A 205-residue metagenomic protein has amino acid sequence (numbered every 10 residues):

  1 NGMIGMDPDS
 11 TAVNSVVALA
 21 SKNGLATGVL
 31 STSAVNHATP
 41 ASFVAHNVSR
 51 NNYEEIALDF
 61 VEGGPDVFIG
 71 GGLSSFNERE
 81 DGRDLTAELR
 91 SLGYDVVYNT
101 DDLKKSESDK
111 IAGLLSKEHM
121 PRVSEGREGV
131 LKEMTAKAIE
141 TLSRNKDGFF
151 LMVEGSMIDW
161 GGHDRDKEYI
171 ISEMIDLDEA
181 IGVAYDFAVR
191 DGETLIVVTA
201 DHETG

Functional and structural regions predicted by a protein language model:
N1-D9, V17-M134, I139: Surface-exposed loop and adjacent secondary-structure segments within mature catalytic domains
V13-N14, K132-I139, M174-Y185: Short, hydrophobic/amphipathic alpha-helical packing segments that form internal helix faces or helix-helix interfaces
V16-L19, I139-N145, D186-R190: Surface-exposed acidic, glycine-flexible loop patches that form ligand/cofactor-binding and adhesion interfaces
T27, F149, T194-I196: Hydrophobic anchor at the start of a short beta-strand that flanks the dinucleotide cofactor-binding loop
S33-A34, L73, G155-S156, A200-H202: Active-site metal-binding loops of divalent metal-dependent hydrolases
A38-F43, E118-G126, R144-G148, M152-V183: Active-site His/acidic residue clusters
G113, F150-M152, V197-T199: Structured core elements
I175-G205: Metal-dependent active-site segment of extracytoplasmic phospho-/sulfohydrolases and closely related
